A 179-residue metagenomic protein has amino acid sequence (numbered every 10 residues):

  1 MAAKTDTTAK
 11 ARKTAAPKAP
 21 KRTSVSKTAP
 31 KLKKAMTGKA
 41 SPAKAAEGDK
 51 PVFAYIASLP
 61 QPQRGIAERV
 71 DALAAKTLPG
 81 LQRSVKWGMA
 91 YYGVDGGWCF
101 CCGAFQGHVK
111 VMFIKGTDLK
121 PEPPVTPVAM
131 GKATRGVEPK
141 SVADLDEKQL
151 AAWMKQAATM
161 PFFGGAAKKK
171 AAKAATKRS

Functional and structural regions predicted by a protein language model:
A2-S179: Charge-dense, helix-prone N-terminal extensions
